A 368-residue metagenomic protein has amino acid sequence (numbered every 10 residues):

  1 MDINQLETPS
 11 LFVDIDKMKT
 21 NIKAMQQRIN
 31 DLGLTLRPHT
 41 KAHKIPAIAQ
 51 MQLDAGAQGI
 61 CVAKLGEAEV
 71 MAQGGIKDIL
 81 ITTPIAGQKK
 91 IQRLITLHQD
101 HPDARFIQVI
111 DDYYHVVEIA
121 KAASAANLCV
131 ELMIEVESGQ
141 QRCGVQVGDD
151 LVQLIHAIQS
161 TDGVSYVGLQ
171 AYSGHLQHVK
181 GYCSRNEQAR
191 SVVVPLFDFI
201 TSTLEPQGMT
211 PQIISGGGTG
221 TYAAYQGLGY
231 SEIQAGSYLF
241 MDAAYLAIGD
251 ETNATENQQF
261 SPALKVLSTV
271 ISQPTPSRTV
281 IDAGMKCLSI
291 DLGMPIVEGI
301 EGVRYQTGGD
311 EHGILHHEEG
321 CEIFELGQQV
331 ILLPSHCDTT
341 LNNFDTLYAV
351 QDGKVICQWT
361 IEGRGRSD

Functional and structural regions predicted by a protein language model:
M1-V13: Generic N-terminal amphipathic, Lys/Arg-enriched alpha-helix
K17-I48, C61-A63: N-terminal glycine-rich anion-binding loops that anchor highly charged ligand groups
M18, K41, M71, I134 (+5 more regions): Conserved, mostly hydrophobic/aromatic
L34-T35, E205-I213, L341-F344: Flexible, glycine/charged-enriched surface loops at secondary-structure junctions
H39-H178: Active-site-proximal beta-alpha core segment in soluble small-molecule metabolic enzymes
E131, E137-D250, A254: Active-site loop/helix belt of alpha/beta enzymes
Q188, G220-I300: Active-site loop ensemble at the mouth of alpha/beta enzyme cores that anchors a bound cofactor
Q273-D368: C-terminal accessory subdomain/extension
